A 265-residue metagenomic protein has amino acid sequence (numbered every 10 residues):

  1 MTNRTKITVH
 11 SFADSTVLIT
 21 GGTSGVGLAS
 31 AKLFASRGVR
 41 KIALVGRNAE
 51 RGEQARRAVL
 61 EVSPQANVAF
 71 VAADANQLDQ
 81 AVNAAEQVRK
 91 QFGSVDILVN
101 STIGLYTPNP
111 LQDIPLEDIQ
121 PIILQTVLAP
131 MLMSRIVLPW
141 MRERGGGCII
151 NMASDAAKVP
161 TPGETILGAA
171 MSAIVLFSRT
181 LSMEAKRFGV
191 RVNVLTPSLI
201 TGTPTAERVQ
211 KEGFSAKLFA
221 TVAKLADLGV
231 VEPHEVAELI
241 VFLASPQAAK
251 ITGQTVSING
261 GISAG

Functional and structural regions predicted by a protein language model:
T23-G25: Conserved glycine-rich cofactor-binding loop
A81, M131, G229-I258, S263: C-terminal substrate-recognition "lid" of short-chain dehydrogenase/reductases
G104-Q120, E143, G163-I166: Conserved mid-core segment of classical short-chain dehydrogenase/reductases
Q112-M131, G146, I150, I174: Catalytic Tyr-X3-Lys loop
S134, A170-M171, S178: Active-site helix of classical SDR
P139, M183-E184, A249: Alpha-helical segment proximal to the catalytic Tyr-Lys
S154: Residue(s) in the substrate-gating loop at a strand-loop-helix junction that position the organic substrate next
K186, R191, I251-G253: Short, small/polar-rich loop/turn modules that mediate ligand/substrate recognition or access, typified
